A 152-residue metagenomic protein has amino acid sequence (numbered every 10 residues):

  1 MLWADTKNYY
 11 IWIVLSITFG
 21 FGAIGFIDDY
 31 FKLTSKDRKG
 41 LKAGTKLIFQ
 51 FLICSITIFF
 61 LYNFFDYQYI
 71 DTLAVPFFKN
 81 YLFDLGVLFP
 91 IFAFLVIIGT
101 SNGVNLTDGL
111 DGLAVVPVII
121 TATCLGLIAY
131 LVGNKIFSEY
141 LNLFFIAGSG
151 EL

Functional and structural regions predicted by a protein language model:
M1-A23, F59, N63, Y69-L73 (+2 more regions): Alpha-helical transmembrane segments
T6-L15, T34-F49: Membrane-interfacial loop-to-helix junctions in multi-pass inner-membrane proteins
A23-Y30: Alpha-helical transmembrane segments within multi-pass membrane transporters and channels
D28, K36, I70: Residue-level signal for pocket-adjacent positions within structured domains
K32-K42, V75-F83: Membrane interface segments of multi-pass transport proteins and intramembrane proteases
L33-T34, S55, L113: Hydrophobic positions within alpha-helical membrane elements
L41-L52, D111-P117: Alpha-helical transmembrane segments and their helix-start/interface "positive-inside/aromatic belt" motifs in integral
Q50-F60: Hydrophobic cores of alpha-helical transmembrane segments in multi-pass inner/ER membrane proteins, independent
